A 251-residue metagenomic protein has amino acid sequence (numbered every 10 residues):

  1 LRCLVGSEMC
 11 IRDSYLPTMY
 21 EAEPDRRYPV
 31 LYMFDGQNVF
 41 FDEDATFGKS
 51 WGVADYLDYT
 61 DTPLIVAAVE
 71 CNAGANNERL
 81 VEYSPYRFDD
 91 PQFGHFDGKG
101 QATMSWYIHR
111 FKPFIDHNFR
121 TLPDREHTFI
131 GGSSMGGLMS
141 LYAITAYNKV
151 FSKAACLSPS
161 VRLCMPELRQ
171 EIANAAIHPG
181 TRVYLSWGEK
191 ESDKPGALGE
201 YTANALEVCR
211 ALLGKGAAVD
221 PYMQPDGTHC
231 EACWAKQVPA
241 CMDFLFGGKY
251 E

Functional and structural regions predicted by a protein language model:
L1-I11: Single conserved hydrophobic/aromatic residue that forms the stacking wall/gate of nucleotide- or nucleobase-binding
D25-Q37: Short beta-strand element of the alpha/beta-hydrolase
F41-S105: Active-site machinery of serine-nucleophile hydrolases
C71, A155-R162, K190: Active-site nucleophile loop of the alpha/beta-hydrolase fold
W106-R125: Conserved acidic catalytic loop of the alpha/beta-hydrolase fold
T121-S133, A154: Alpha/beta-hydrolase fold nucleophile elbow
G137-N148: Short glycine-enriched nucleophile-adjacent loop and the immediately C-terminal alpha-helix near the catalytic center
Y184-P195, E200-E251: C-terminal catalytic histidine-bearing segment of alpha/beta-hydrolase fold enzymes
